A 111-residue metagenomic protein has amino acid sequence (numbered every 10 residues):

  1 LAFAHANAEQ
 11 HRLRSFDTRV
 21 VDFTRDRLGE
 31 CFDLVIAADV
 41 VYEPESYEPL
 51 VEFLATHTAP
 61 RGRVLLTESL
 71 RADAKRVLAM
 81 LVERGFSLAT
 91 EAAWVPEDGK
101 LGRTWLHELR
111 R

Functional and structural regions predicted by a protein language model:
L1-R111: S-adenosylmethionine-dependent methyltransferases
